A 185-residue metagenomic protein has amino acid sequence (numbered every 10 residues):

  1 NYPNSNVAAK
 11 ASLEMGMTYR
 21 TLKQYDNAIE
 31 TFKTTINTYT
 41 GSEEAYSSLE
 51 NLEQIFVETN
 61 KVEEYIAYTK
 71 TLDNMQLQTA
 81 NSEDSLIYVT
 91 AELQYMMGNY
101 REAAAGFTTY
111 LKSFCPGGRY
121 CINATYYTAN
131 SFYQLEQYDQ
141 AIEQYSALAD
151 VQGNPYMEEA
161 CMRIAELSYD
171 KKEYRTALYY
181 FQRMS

Functional and structural regions predicted by a protein language model:
N1-S185: Acidic, polar-rich low-complexity tracts and alpha-helical solenoid repeat scaffolds
